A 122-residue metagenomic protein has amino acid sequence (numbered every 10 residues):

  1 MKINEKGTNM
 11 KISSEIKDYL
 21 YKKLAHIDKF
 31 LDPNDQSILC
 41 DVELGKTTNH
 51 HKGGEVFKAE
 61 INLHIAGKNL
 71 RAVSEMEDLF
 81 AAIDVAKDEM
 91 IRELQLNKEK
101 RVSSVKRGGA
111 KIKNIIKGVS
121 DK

Functional and structural regions predicted by a protein language model:
M1-K122: N-terminal, polar/charged subdomain of small-to-medium soluble alpha/beta proteins
